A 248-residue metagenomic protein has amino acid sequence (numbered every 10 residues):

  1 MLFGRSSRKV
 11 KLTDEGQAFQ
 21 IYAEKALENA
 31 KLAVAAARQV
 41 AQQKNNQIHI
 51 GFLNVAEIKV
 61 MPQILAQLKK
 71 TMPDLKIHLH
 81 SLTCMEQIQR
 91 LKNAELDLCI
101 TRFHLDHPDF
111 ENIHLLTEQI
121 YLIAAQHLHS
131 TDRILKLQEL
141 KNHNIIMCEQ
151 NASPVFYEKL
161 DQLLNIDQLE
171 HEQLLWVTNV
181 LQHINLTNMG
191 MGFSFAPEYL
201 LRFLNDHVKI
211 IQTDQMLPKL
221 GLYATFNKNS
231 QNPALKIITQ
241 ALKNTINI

Functional and structural regions predicted by a protein language model:
M1-D14: A short LG(V/I)-centered, amphipathic sequence patch enriched for acidic residue(s) preceding the LG motif
L2, F19-A41: Alpha-helical linker/hinge and terminal dimerization helices associated with HTH transcriptional regulators
Q42, N112-I146, L235-K236: Flexible hinge/capping segments at coil-to-helix
N45-H107, W176-V177: Central regulatory/effector-binding core of bacterial HTH transcription factors
T83-I88, K92-L96, T101-R102, S153-I211: Hydrophobic hinge/microswitch elements
H107-H114, E118, Q182-S230: Beta-alpha-beta core module
Q138, G221, T225-I248: Extended ligand-binding regions for polar small-molecule ligands
N144-D167, N232-L235, T239: Secondary-structure junction motif
